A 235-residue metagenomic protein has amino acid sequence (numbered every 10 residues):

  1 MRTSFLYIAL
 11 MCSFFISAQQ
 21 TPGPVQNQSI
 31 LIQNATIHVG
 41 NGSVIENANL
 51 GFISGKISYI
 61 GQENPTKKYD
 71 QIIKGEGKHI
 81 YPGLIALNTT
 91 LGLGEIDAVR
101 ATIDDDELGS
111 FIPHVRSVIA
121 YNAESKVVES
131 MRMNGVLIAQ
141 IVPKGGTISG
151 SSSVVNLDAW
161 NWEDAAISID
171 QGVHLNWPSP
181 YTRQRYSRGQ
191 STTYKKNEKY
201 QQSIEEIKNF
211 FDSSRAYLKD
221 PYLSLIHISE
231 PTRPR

Functional and structural regions predicted by a protein language model:
M1-F5: Positively charged n-region of N-terminal signal peptides that target proteins for export
S13-F15: N-terminal signal peptide c-region/cleavage motif recognized by signal peptidases
A18-Q19: Boundary of Sec targeting at the N-terminus
G23, I37, N41-Y81: Histidine-rich, glycine-flanked metal-binding segment
I30-I32, T66-V118, M133: Replace "His-x-His-based motif
I103-G146, N197-A216: Alpha-helical scaffold segments that flank or form the walls of functional sites
S125-V127, R132-Y181: Active-site loop-helix segments enriched in His/Asp/Glu that coordinate and activate a nucleophilic water at divalent
I226-R235: Single conserved hydrophobic/aromatic residue that forms the stacking wall/gate of nucleotide- or nucleobase-binding
